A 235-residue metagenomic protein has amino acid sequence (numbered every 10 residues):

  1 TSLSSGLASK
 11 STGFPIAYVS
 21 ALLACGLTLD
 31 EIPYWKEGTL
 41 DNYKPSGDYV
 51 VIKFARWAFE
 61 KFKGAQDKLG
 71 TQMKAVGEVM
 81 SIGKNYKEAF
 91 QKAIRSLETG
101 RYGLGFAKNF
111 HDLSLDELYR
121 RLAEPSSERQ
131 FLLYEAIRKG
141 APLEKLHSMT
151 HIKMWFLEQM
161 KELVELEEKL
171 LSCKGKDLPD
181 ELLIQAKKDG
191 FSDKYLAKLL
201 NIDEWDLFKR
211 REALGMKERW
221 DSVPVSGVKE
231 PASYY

Functional and structural regions predicted by a protein language model:
T1-E181, A186-G190, R210, L214-R219: ATP-dependent carboxylate activation and anion-phosphoryl transfer catalytic cores that bind Mg-ATP to form
I184-D189, Y195-I202: Extended, domain-scale alpha-helical bundle/helix-rich regions
K194, F208-Y235: Non-catalytic terminal/interface segments that mediate subunit docking, oligomerization, and allosteric communication
